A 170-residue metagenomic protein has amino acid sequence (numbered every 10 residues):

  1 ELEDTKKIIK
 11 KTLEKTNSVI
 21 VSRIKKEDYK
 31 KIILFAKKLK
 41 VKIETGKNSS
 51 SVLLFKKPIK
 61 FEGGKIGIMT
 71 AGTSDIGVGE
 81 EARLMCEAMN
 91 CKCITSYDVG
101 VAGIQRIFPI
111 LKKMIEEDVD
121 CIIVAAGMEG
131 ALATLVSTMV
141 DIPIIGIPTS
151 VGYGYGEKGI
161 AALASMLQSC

Functional and structural regions predicted by a protein language model:
E1-K38, I43: Long amphipathic alpha-helical segments
E3-T5, D75-E80, I104-Q105, A126-L135 (+1 more regions): Short glycine/serine/threonine-rich phosphate/pyrophosphate-binding segments that cradle anionic phosphate groups
I24-K26, N48-S50, T73, Y97-V101 (+2 more regions): Short, ordered loop/turn segments at secondary-structure junctions
I32-K65: Arg/Lys-rich RNA-binding interfaces used to dock onto structured RNA substrates
L39, M139-V140, C170: Short, structured coil segments at secondary-structure junctions
E62-P109: Glycine-rich phosphate/diphosphate-binding loop of Rossmann-like nucleotide-binding domains
T70, T149-V151, Y155-C170: C-terminal binding/interaction regions
I110-T149: Glycine-rich phosphate-binding loop
